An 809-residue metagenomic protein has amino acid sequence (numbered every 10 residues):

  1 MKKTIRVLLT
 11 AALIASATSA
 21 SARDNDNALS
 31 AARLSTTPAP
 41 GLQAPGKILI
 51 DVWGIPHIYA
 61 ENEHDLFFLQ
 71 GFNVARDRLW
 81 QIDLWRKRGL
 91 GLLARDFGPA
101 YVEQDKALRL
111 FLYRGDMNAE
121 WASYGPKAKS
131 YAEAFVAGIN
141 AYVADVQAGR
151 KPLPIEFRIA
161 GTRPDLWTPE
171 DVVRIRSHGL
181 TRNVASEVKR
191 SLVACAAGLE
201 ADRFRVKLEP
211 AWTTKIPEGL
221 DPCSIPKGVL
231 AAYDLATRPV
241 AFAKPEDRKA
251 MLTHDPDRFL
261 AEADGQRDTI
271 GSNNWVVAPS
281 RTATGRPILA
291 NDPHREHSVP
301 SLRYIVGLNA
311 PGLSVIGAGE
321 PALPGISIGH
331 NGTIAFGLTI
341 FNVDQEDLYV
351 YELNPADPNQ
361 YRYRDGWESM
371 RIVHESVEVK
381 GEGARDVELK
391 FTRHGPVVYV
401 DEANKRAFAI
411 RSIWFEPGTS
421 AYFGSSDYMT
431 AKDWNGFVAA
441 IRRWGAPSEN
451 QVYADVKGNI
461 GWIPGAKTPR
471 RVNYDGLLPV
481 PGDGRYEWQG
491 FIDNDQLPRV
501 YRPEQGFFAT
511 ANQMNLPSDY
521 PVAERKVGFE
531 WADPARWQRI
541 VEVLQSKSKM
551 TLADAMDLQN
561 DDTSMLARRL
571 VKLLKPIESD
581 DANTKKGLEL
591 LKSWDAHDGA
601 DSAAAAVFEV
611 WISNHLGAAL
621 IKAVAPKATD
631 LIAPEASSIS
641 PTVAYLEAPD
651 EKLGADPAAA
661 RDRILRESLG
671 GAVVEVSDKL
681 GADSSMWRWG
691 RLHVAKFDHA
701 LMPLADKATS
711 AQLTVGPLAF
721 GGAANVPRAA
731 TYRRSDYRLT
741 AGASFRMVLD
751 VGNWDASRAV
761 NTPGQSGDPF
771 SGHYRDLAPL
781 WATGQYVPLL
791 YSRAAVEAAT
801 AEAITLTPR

Functional and structural regions predicted by a protein language model:
R6-T18: Hydrophobic helical h-region of N-terminal Sec-dependent signal peptides in bacterial secretory/periplasmic proteins
A20-A22: Boundary at the C-terminal end of the N-terminal hydrophobic targeting segment
N25-I288, P293, V299, A618 (+2 more regions): Substrate-recognition/specificity elements adjacent to catalytic centers across diverse enzyme folds
A60, D65-G115, G337-E388, R485-R536 (+3 more regions): Gly/Pro-rich active-site capping loops and adjacent beta-alpha segments that organize cofactor/substrate pockets
L66-Q70, G115-S130, R411, Y422-Y428 (+4 more regions): Second-shell loop/turn segments in exported
R267-T269, L308-G325, G329-I334, L338-E487: Glycine- and hydrophobic-rich flexible loops that cap the catalytic core of alpha/beta enzyme folds
E346, R406, A446-K547, H597-A600 (+2 more regions): Hydrophobic alpha-helical segments
V522, K526-K585, E667-R809: Terminal end segments
